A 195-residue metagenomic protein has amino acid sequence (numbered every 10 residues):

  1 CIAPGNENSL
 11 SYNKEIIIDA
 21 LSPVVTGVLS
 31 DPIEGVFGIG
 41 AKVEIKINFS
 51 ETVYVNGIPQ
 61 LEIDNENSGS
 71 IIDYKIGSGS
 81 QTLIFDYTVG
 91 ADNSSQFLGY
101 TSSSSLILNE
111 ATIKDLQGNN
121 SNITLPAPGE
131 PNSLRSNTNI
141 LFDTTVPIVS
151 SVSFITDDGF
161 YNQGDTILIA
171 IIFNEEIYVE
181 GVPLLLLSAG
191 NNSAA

Functional and structural regions predicted by a protein language model:
C1-A195: Non-catalytic beta-sheet/beta-sandwich ligand-binding modules that flank or precede catalytic cores
